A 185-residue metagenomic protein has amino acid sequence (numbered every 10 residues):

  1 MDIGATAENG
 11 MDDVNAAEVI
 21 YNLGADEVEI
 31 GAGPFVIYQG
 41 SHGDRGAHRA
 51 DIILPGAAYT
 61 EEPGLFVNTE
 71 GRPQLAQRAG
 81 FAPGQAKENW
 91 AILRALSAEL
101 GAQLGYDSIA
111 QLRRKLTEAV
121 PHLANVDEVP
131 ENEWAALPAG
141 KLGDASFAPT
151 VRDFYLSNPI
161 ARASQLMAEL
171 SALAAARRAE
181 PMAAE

Functional and structural regions predicted by a protein language model:
M1-P130, E180-E185: Non-catalytic alpha/beta scaffold blocks inside enzyme catalytic domains
R113-E185: Long, low-complexity segments enriched in small/aliphatic residues
